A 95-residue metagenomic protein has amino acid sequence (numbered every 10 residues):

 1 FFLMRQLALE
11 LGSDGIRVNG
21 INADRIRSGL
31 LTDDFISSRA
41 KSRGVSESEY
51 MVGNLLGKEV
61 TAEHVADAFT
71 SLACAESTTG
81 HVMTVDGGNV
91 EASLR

Functional and structural regions predicted by a protein language model:
F1-E10, L72: Conserved catalytic helix of short-chain dehydrogenase/reductases
E10, S42-R43, G57, A75: Histidine kinase transmitter module recognition
G12, R17, S77-H81: Short, small/polar-rich loop/turn modules that mediate ligand/substrate recognition or access, typified
S13, I26-G53: A glycine/serine/threonine-rich, flexible loop-to-helix segment that serves as the NAD(P) cofactor-binding "lid"
R17-R27, T84-D86: Conserved SDR Rossmann-fold cofactor-binding beta-strand/turn motif
G20, G44-E47, G53, K58-A66: Conserved loop-to-helix N-cap of the C-terminal "lid" that shapes the substrate pocket in Rossmann-like
S28, A92-S93: Conserved protein kinase catalytic core
K58-V85, V90: C-terminal substrate-recognition "lid" of short-chain dehydrogenase/reductases
